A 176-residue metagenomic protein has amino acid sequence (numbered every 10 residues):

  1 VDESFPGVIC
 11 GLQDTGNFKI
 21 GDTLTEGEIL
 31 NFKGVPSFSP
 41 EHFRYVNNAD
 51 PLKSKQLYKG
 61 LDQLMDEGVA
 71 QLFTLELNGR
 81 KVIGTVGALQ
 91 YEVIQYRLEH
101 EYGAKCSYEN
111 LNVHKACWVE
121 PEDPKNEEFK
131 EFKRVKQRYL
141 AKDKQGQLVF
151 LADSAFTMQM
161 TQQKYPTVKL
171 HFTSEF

Functional and structural regions predicted by a protein language model:
V1-F176: Structural and coupling elements of P-loop NTPases
